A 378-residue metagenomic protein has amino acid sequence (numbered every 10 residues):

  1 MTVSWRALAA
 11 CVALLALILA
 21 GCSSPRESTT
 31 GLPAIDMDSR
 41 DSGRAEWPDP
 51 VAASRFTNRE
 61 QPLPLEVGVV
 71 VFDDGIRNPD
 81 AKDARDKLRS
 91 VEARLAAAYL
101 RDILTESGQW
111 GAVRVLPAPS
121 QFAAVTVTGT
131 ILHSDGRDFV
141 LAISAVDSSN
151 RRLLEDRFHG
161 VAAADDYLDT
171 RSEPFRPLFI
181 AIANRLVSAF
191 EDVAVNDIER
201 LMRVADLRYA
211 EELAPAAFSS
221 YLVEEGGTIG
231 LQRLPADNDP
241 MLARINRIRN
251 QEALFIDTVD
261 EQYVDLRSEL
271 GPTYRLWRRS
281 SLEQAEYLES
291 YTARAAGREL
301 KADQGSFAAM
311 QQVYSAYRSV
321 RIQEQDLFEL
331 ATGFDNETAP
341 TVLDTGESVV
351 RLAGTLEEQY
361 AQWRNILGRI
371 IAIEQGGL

Functional and structural regions predicted by a protein language model:
M1-C11: Bacterial N-terminal signal peptides that target proteins for export
I18-G21: C-terminal motif of bacterial Sec signal peptides marking the signal peptidase cleavage site
S23-T57, A162-L378: C-terminal/domain-edge helix-coil "capping" segments
S54, V67, V115-I143: A short, hydrophobic beta-strand-centered structural micro-motif
P62-Q121, Y274, L282, T292 (+4 more regions): N-terminal segment of the mature soluble domain
K87-S90, P119, V125, D165-S172: Short, charged/polar micro-motifs that form catalytic or ligand-binding hotspots
G129-D165: Amphipathic beta-strand/beta-sheet edge segments enriched in Tyr/Trp
